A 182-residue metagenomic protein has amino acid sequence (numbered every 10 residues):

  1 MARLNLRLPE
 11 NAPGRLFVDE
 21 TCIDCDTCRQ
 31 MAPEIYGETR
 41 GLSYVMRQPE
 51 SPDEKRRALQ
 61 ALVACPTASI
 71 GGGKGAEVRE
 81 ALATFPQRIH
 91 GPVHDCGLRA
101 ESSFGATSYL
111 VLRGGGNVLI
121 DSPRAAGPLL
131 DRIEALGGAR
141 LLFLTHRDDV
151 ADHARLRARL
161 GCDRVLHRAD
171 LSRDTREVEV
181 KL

Functional and structural regions predicted by a protein language model:
M1-A12: A detector for short, charged/polar N-terminal pre-domain segments
R3-N5, F17, I23, E34 (+1 more regions): Cys/His Zn-binding finger modules involved in RNA regulation
P13-R15, L42, G91, G115: Short, solvent-exposed beta-strand edge segments and adjacent coil->beta transition regions
L16-A32, P52-A68: Cysteine-centered iron-sulfur cluster-binding motifs in ferredoxin-type domains/subunits of redox enzymes
M31, G37-D53: Amphipathic, hydrophobic secondary-structure cores in small proteins
A61-A81: Short, structured interface segments
P86-L130: Conserved beta-strand hairpin/beta-sheet module of binuclear metal-dependent hydrolase folds, prominently
F104-G105, A125-L182: Active-site HxH/HxHxD metal-binding segment of metal-dependent hydrolases
